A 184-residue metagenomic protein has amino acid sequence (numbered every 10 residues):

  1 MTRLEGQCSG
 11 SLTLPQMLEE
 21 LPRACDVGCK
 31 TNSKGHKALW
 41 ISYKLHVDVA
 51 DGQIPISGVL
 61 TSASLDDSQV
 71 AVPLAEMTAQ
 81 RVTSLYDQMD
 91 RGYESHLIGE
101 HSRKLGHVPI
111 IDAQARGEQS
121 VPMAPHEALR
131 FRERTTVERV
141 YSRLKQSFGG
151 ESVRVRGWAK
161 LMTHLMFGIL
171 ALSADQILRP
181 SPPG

Functional and structural regions predicted by a protein language model:
M1-K104: Polybasic low-complexity intrinsically disordered regions
G35-A38, V155-H164: Structural motif
V47, E138, L170: A residue-level signal for conserved active-site and pocket-lining positions in enzyme catalytic cores
V70, T136, V140, T163-M166: Catalytic-loop motifs flanking and including active-site residues across diverse enzymes
R91-A159: Helix-centered, glycine/charged polyanion-binding patches within enzymatic domains that contact phosphate-containing
A159-G184: Charge-patterned, long linear interaction tracts outside catalytic cores
